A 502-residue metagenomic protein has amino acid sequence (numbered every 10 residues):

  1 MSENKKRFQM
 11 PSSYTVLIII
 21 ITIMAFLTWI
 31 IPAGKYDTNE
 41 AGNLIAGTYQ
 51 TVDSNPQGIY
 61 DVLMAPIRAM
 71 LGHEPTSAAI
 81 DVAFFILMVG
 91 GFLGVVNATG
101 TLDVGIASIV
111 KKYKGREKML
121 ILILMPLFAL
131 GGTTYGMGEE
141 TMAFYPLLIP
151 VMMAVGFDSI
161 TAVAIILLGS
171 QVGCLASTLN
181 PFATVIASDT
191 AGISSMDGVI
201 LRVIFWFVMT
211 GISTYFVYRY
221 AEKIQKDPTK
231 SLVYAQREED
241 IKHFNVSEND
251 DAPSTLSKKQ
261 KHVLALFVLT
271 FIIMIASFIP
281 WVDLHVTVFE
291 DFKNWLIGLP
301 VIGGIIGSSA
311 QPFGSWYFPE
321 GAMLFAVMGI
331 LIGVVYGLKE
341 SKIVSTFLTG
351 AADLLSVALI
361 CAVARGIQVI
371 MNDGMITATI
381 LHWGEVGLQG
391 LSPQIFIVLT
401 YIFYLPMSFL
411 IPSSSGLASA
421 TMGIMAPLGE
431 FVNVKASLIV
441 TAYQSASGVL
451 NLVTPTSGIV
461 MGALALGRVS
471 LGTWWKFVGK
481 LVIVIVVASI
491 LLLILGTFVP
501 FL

Functional and structural regions predicted by a protein language model:
S2-Y14, N39-G47, I200-T346, S470-K476 (+1 more regions): Long, contiguous bundles of hydrophobic transmembrane helices that form the permeation core of multi-pass
K5-I21, V151-A164, P253-F267, S345-V357 (+1 more regions): Alpha-helical transmembrane segments and their helix-start/interface "positive-inside/aromatic belt" motifs in integral
S13-T22, I45-D103, A310-T379: Core transmembrane alpha-helical segments of multi-pass membrane transporters/permeases
Y14-P32, I86-G94, L127-G131, G173 (+6 more regions): Hydrophobic core segments of alpha-helical transmembrane domains in multi-pass membrane transport and ion-translocation
I30-M64, V282-I302, G374-H382: Interfacial/capping segments of alpha-helical transmembrane domains
E74-A83, K111-I123, V155-T161, D197 (+5 more regions): Membrane-interfacial loop-to-helix junctions in multi-pass transporters
L87-G90, R116-L147, I360-G374, G387-P427 (+2 more regions): Hydrophobic alpha-helical transmembrane segments of multi-pass integral membrane proteins, predominantly secondary
F128-Y145, M153-R202, W206-Y218, Y404-A420 (+2 more regions): Alpha-helical transmembrane segments and, especially, the helix-loop junctions at the ends of these helices
